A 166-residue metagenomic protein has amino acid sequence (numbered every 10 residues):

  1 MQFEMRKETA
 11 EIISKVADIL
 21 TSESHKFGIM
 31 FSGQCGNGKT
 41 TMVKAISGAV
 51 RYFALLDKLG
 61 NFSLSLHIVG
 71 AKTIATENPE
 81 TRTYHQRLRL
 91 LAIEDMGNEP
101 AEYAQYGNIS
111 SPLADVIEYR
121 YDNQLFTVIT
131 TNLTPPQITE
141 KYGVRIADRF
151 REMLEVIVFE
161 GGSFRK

Functional and structural regions predicted by a protein language model:
M1-E23: N-terminal pre-Walker A segment at the start of P-loop NTPase domains
D18-T21, G48, E118: Surface-exposed alpha-helical segments enriched in charged/polar residues
H25-V43: Walker A/P-loop nucleotide-binding motif
F27-F31, R89-I93, T127: Generic beta-sheet signal
S32-Q34, A71, I93-D95, T130-N132: Short His-Asn-centered micro-motif
G48-L64: Post-Walker A helix-loop "phosphate-sensing" segment adjacent to the P-loop in P-loop NTPases
L59-D122: Conserved nucleotide-sensing/catalytic segment adjacent to the nucleotide-binding pocket in NTP-handling enzymes
N98-K166: Replace "adjacent to P-loop NTPase cores in ATP/GTP-dependent enzymes" with "adjacent to NTP-binding cores
